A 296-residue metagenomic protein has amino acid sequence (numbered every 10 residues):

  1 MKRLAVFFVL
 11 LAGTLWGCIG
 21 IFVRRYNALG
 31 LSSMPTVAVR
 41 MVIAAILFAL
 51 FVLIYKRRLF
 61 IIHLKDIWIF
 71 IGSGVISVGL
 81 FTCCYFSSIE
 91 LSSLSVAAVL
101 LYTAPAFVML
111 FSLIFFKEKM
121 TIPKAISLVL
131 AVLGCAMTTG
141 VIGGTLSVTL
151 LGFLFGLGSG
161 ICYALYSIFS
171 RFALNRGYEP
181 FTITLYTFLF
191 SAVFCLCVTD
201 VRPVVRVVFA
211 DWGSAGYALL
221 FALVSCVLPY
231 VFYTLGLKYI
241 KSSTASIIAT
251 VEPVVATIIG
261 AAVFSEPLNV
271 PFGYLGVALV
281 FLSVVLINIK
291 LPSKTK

Functional and structural regions predicted by a protein language model:
M1-L11, T103-C162, N175, Y274-K296: Juxtamembrane helix-loop boundary signature in multi-pass membrane transporters
M1-V39, T145-F172, V193: Glycine-/small-residue-enriched transmembrane alpha-helix faces in small-molecule transporters and effluxers
L4-A12, F60-C84, L151-S159, V208-L228 (+1 more regions): Loop-to-transmembrane-helix transition segments
F7, V39, V78, T82 (+3 more regions): Helix-helix packing/entry segments at the starts of transmembrane helices
G20, A49, L53-S95, M137 (+1 more regions): Specific transmembrane alpha-helical segments of multi-pass solute transporters/efflux pumps, especially DMT/EamA
Y26, T36, R40, S88 (+7 more regions): Hydrophobic/aromatic residues within transmembrane alpha-helices of multi-pass small-molecule transporters
L29-L80, F107-V108, C162-F169, T184-P203 (+1 more regions): Transmembrane alpha-helices of multi-pass small-molecule transport proteins
M41, G140-V141, S214, T250-K296: C-terminal-most transmembrane helix of multi-pass membrane proteins
